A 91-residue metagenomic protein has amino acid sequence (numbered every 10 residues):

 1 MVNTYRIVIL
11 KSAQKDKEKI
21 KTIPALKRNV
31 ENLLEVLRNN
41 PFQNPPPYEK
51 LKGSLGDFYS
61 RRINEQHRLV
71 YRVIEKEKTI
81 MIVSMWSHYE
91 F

Functional and structural regions predicted by a protein language model:
M1-R6, S12-I20, P24-E31, R61-R68 (+1 more regions): Enriched for short, Lys/Arg-rich terminal
R6-I7, N44: Residues that recognize and position ribonucleotide moieties
E35-R61: A short, surface-exposed loop/turn module that caps and links secondary-structure elements
